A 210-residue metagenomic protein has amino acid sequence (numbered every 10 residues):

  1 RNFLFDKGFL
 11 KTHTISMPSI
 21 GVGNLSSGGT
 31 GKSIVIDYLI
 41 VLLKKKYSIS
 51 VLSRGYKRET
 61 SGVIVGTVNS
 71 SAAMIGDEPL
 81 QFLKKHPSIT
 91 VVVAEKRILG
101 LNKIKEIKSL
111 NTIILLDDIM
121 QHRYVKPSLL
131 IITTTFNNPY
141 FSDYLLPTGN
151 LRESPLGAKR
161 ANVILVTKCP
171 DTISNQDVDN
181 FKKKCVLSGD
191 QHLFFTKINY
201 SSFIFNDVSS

Functional and structural regions predicted by a protein language model:
F3-V68, P170, F205: Walker A (P-loop) phosphate-binding motif
S16, K46, S88, A161 (+1 more regions): A generic structural signal for alpha->beta connector loops
V22, T134, T196: Hydrophobic residues at beta-strand termini and immediately following loops that shape nucleotide-binding pockets
S48-S50, L130, L193: Hydrophobic anchor at the start of a short beta-strand that flanks the dinucleotide cofactor-binding loop
V51, V91-V93, F195: A structural preference for short, hydrophobic beta-strand core positions in alpha/beta folds
Y56-K85, I89-S188: Phosphate/Mg2+-binding loops and adjacent switch elements in nucleotide/diphosphate-handling enzyme cores
L193-S202: Beta-strand-loop-alpha "switch" segments that mediate conformational coupling across diverse proteins
N206-S210: Short, surface-exposed amphipathic charged segments that create phosphate/polyanion-binding patches used for binding
